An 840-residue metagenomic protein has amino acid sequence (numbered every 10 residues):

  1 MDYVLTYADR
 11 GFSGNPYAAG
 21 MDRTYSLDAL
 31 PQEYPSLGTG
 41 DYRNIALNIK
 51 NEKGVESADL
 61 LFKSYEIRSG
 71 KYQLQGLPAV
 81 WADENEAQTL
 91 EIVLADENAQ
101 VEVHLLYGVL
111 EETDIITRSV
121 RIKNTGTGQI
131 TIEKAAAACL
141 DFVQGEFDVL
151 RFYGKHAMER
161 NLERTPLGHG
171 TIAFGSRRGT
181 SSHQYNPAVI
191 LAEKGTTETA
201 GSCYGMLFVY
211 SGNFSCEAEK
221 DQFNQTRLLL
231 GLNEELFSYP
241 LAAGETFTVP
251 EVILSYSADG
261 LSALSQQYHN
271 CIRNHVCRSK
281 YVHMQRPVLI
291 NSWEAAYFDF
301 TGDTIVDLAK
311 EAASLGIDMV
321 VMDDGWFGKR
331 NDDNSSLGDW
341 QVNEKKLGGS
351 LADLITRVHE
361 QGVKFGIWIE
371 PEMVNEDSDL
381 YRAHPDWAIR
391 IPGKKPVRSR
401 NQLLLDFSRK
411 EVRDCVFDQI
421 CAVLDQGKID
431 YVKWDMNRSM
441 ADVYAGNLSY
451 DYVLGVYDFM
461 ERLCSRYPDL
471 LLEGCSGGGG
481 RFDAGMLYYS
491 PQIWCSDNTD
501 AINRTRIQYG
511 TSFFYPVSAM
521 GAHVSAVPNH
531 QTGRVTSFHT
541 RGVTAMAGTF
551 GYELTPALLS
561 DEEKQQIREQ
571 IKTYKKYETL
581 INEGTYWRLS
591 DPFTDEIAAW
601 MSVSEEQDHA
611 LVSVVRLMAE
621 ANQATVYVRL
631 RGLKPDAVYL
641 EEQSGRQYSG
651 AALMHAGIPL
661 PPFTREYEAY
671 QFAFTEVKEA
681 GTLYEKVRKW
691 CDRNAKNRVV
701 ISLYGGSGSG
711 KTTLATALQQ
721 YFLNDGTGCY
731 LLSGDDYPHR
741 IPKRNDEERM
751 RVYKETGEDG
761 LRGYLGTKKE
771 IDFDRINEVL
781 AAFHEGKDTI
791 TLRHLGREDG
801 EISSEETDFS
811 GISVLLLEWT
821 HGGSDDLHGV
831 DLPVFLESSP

Functional and structural regions predicted by a protein language model:
M1-E219, E235, V638-S644: Polysaccharide-binding surfaces and accessory modules of carbohydrate-active proteins
A58-F62, Y239-A258, Y670-F674: Short Pro-Gly-centered flexible turn/kink motifs
E198, D591-K634: Carbohydrate-binding surface patches
Y281-C421, Y431: Aromatic-lined carbohydrate-binding/catalytic grooves of carbohydrate-active enzymes
K346-S350, R382-H539, T549-L554, L558: Active-site neighborhood of glycoside hydrolase catalytic domains
M618-K678: C-terminal beta-sandwich/jelly-roll accessory domains of carbohydrate-active enzymes
Y730, H739-G796: Conserved nucleotide-sensing/catalytic segment adjacent to the nucleotide-binding pocket in NTP-handling enzymes
E801-S839: ATP-dependent NMP and nucleoside kinases share a basic, alpha-helical "lid"
